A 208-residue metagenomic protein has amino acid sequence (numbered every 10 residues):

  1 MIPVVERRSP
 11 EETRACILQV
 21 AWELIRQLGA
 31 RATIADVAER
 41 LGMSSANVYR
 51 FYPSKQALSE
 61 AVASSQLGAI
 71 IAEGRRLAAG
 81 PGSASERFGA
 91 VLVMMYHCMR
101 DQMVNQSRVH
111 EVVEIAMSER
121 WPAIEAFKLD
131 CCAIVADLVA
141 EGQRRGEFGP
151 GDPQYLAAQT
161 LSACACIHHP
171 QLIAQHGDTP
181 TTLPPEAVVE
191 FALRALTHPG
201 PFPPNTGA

Functional and structural regions predicted by a protein language model:
M1-R40, A57-E60: Basic, helix-initiating cap at the start of DNA-binding domains
M1-V4, A90, L129-R145, S162-A208: C-terminal peripheral helix-coil segments that are non-catalytic and often amphipathic
I25, T33-I34, S45, K55 (+4 more regions): Amphipathic alpha-helical segments enriched in hydrophobic/aromatic and basic residues that form the DNA-contacting
G29-A30, R50, R145-F148: Helix-turn-helix/winged-helix DNA-binding modules
G42-Y52: Short hydrophobic/aromatic patch on the recognition helix
A61, R75-V104, L156-T160: Hydrophobic alpha-helical connector segments
G68-I71, S118-R145, Q154-A158: Amphipathic alpha-helical packing segments from all-alpha helical-bundle domains
R87, M99-E119, H169-I173: Amphipathic alpha-helical segments used for helix-helix packing
